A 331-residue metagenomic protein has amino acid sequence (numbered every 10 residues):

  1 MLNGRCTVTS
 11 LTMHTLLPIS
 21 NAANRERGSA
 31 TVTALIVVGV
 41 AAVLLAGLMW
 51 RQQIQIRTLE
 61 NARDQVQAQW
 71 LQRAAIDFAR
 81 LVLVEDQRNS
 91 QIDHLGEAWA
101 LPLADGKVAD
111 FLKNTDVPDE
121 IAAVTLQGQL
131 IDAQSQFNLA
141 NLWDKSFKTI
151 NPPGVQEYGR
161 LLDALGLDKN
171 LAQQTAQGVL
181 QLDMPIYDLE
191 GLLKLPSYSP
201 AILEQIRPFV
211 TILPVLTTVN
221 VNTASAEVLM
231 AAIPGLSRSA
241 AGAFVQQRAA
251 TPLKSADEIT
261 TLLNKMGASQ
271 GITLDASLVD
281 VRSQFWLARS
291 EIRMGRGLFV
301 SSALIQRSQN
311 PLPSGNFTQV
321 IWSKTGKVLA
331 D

Functional and structural regions predicted by a protein language model:
T9-S10, H14-L17, S29-D331: Compositionally biased linear targeting/interaction segments
